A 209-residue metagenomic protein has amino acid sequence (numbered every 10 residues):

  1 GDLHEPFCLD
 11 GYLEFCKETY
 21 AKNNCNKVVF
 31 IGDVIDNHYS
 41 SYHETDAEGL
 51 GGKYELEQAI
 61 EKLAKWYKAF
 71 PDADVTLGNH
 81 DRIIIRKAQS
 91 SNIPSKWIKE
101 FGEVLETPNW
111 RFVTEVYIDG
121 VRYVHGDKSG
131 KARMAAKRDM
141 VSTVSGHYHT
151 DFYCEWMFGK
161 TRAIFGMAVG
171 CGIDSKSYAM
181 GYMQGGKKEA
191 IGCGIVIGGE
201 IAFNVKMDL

Functional and structural regions predicted by a protein language model:
G1-E5, G32-N37, N79-D81, G126-K128 (+2 more regions): Active-site metal-binding loops of divalent metal-dependent hydrolases
G1-H4, A47-E48, E115-V121: Short, basic, glycine/proline-bearing loop/turn elements
E5-E106: Core catalytic region of metal-dependent phosphoesterases/phosphodiesterases, especially metallo-beta-lactamase-like
E14-K17, E61-L63, W110-E115, K128-R133: A generic local structural motif
D74, N109-R111, R122, F165: Conserved beta-strand segments of alpha/beta enzyme cores
V75-H80, F112, F203-M207: Acidic carboxylate-rich catalytic motifs and surrounding loops in phosphoryl-/glycosyl-chemistry enzymes
G102-I118: Short acidic low-complexity segments
D119-V205: Conserved beta-sheet core of the metallophosphoesterase superfamily
